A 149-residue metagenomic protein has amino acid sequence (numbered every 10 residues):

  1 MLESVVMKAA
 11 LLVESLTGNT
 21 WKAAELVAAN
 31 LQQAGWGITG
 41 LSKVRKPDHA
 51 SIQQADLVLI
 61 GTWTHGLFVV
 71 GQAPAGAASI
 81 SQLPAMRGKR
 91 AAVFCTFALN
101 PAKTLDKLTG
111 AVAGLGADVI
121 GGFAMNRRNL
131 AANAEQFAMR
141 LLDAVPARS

Functional and structural regions predicted by a protein language model:
L2, K8-L31: N-terminal beta1-alpha1 ligand-phosphate binding loop
L2-V6, I52, M86-G88: Short, flexible coil/linker segments at domain boundaries that flank nucleotide/cofactor-interacting
L12-V13, V44-P47: Short, exposed beta-strand "edge-strand" segments with a Pro/Gly-rich flavor and a Y/T-containing core
N19-K22, N30, A34-L41, Q54-S149: FMN-binding flavodoxin-like domain, especially the glycine-rich phosphate-binding loop
K46-A50, N133: Short acidic active-site motifs
